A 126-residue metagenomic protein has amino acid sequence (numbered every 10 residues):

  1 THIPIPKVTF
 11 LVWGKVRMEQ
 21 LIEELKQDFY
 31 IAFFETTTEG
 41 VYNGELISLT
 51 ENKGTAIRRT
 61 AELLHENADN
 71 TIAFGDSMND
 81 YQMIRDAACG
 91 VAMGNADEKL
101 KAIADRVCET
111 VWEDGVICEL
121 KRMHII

Functional and structural regions predicted by a protein language model:
T1-F74, M78: Conserved acidic, metal-coordinating active-site core of Asp-based, Mg2+-dependent phosphoryl-transfer enzymes
L46-I126: Mg2+-dependent phosphoryl-transfer enzymes with acidic/Ser/Thr/Gly-rich catalytic loops
